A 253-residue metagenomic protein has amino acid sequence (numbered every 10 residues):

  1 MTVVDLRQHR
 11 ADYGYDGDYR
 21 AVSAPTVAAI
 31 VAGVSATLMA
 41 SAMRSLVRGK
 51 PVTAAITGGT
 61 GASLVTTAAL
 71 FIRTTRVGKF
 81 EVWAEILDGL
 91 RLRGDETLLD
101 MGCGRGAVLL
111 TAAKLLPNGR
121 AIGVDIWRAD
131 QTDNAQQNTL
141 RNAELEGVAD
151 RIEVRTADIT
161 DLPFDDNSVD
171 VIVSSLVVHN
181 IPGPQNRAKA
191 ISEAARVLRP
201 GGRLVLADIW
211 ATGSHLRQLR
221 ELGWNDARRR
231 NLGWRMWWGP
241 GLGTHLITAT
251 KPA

Functional and structural regions predicted by a protein language model:
M1-G61, A69-I72: N-terminal auxiliary segments of SAM/dcSAM-dependent transferases
R93-E96, A157-I172: A short acidic, Gly/Pro-enriched loop at the edge of an enzyme's catalytic core that lines a small-molecule cofactor
G94-G104, I122: Conserved class I S-adenosyl-L-methionine
R105-P117: Conserved SAM-binding loop of SAM-dependent methyltransferases across substrates and taxa, primarily the Class I
D133-D161: S-adenosyl-L-methionine
R187-P200: A short glycine-rich, Lys/Arg-flanked "PGG" loop and its adjoining helix->strand segment in the class I
G201-D208: Conserved beta-strand signature within the Rossmann-like core of class I S-adenosyl-L-methionine
G223, A227, L232-A253: Core SAM-dependent methyltransferase catalytic element
